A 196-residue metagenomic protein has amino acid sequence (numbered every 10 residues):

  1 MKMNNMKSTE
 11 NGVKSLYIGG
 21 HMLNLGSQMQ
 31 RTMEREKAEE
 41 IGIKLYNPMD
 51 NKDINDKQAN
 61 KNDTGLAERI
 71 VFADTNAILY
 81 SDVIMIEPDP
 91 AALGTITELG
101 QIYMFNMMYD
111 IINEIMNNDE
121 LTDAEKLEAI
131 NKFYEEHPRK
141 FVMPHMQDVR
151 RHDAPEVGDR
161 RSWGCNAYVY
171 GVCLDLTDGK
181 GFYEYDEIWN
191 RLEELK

Functional and structural regions predicted by a protein language model:
K2-K196: Conserved catalytic or regulatory cores that recognize and/or transform ribose-phosphate-containing ligands
